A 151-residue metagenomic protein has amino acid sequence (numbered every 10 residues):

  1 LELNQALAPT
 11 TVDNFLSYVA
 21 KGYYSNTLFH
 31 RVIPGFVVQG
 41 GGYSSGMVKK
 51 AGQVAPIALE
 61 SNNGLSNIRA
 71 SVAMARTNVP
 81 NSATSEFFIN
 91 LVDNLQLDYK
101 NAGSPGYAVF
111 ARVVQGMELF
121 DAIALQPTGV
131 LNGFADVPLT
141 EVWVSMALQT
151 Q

Functional and structural regions predicted by a protein language model:
L1-Q151: Cyclophilin-like peptidyl-prolyl cis-trans isomerases
